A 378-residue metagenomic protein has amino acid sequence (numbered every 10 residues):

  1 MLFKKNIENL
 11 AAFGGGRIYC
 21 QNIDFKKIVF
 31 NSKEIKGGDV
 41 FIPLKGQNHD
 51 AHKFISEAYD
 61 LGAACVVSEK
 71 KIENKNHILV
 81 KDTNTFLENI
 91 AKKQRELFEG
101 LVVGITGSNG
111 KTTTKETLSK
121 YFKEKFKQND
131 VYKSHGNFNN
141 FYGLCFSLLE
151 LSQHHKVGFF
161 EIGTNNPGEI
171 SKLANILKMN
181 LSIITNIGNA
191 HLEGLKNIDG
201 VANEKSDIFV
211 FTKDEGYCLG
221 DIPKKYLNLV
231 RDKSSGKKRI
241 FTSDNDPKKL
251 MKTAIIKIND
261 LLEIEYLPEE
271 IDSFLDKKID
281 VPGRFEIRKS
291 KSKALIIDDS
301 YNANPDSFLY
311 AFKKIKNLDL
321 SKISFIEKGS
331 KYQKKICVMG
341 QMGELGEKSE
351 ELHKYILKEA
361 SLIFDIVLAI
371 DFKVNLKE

Functional and structural regions predicted by a protein language model:
M1-N89, L318-D319, L345, K358-L362 (+1 more regions): N-terminal leader/targeting and accessory segments in enzymes
E8-A11, F86-Y217, Y226-D232: Phosphate-binding loop of NTP-binding sites
V66, H77-L79, V102, V131-K133 (+2 more regions): Conserved beta-strand scaffold positions in the cores of enzyme catalytic domains, especially in NTP/NDP-utilizing
S68-N74, L181-I296, L318-Q333, K358-I366 (+1 more regions): Acidic, Mg2+-coordinating active-site environments of NTP-dependent enzymes
D280-G283, D298-Y310: Glycine-rich phosphate/pyrophosphate-binding beta-alpha loops
E347-K354: Short glycine/threonine-rich loop-to-helix capping motif typified by GTGT followed within a few residues by an Asp-Pro
